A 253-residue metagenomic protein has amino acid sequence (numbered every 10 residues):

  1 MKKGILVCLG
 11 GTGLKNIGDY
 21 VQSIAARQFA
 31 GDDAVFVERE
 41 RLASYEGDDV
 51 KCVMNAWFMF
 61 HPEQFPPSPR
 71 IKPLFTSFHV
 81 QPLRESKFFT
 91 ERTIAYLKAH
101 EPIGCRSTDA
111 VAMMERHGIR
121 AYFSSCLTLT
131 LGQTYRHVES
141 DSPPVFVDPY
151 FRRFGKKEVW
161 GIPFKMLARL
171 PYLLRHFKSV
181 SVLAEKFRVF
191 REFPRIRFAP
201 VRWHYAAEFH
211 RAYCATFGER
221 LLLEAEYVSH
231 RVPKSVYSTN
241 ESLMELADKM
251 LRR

Functional and structural regions predicted by a protein language model:
M1-R253: Active-site anion-handling motifs in enzyme catalytic cores
